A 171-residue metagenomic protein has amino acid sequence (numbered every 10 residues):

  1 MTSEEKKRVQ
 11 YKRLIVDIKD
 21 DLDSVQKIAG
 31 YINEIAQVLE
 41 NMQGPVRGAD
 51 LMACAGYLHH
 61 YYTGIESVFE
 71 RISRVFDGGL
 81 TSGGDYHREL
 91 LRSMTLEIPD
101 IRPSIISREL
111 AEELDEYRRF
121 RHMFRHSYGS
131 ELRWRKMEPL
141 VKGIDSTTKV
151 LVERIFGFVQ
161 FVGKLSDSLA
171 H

Functional and structural regions predicted by a protein language model:
M1-H171: Solvent-exposed interaction patches of small proteins and small membrane subunits
